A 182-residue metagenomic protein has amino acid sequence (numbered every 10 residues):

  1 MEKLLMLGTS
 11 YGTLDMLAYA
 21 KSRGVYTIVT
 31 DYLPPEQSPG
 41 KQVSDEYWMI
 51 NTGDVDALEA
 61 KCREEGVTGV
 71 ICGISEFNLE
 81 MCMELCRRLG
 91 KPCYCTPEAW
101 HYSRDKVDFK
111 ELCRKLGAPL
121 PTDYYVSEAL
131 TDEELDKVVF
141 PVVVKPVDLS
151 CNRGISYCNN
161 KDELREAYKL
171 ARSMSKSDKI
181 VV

Functional and structural regions predicted by a protein language model:
M1-A99, K115, A129-D132: ATP-binding N-terminal substructure of ATP-dependent carboxylate-amine bond-forming enzymes
K41-V43, A118, D148-R153: Short glycine-enriched loop/turn motifs at secondary-structure junctions
E46-W48, H101, T122-Y125, S156: Structural signal for short hydrophobic segments within the conserved structured cores of catalytic domains across
D54, D105, E128-L130, N160-E163: Acidic/polar helix N-cap motif
E59-C62, L135, R165-R172: A generic alpha-helix structural signal
R87, W100-P121, E128-V138: Glycine-/Pro-rich loop/turn segments that contact NAD(P) or position catalytic residues in Rossmann-like domains
P119-P121, P141-V143, S156-V182: Conserved ATP-binding module of the ATP-grasp superfamily
